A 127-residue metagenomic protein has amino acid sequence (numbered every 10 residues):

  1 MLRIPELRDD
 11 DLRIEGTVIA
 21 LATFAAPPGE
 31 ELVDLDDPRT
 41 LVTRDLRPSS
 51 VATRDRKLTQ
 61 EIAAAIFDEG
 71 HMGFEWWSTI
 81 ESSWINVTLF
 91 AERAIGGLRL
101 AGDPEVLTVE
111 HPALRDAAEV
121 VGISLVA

Functional and structural regions predicted by a protein language model:
L2-A127: Active-site and NAD+-binding cores of ADP-ribose-processing enzymes
